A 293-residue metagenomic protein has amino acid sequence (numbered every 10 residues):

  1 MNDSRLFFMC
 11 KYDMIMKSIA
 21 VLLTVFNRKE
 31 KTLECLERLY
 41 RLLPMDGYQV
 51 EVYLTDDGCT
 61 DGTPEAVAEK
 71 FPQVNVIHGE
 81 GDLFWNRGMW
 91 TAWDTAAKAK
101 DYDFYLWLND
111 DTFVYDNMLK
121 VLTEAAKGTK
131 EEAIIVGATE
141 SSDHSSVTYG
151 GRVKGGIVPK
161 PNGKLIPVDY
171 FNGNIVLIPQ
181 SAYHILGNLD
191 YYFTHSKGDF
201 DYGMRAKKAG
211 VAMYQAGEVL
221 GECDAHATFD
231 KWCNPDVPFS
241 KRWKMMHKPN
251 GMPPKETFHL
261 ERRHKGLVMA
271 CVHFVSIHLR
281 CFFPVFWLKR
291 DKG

Functional and structural regions predicted by a protein language model:
I19-C35, L42, T55: A conserved hydrophobic helix/loop-capping motif in glycosyltransferases and polysaccharide synthases
R38-Q49: Short, acidic, metal-binding catalytic loop of nucleotide-sugar glycosyltransferases
T55-E65: A conserved acidic beta->alpha catalytic loop
D101-F113: Short beta-strand-to-loop acidic/aromatic patch adjacent to the donor-nucleotide binding site
F113-Y149: Conserved donor NDP-sugar-binding/catalytic core segment of glycosyltransferases
V158-I178, K244-M245: A recurrent flexible, glycine/aromatic-enriched loop bordering the glycosyltransferase active site that acts as
V176-I178, A182-G187, Y192-V219: A short, conserved alpha-helix in the catalytic core of glycosyltransferases
T228-F229, N234-G293: Non-catalytic, C-terminal membrane-associated alpha-helical segments of glycosyltransferases
